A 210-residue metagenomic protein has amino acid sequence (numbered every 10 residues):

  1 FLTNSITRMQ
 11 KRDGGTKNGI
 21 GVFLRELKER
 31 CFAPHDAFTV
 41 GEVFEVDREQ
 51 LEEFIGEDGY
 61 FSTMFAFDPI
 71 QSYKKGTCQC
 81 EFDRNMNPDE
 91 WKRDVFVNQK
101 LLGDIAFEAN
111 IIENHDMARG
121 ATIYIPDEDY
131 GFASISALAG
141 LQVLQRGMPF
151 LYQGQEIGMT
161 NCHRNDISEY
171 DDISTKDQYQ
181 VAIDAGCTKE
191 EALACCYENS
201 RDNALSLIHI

Functional and structural regions predicted by a protein language model:
F1-I208: Active-site and adjacent substrate-binding regions of carbohydrate-active enzymes
